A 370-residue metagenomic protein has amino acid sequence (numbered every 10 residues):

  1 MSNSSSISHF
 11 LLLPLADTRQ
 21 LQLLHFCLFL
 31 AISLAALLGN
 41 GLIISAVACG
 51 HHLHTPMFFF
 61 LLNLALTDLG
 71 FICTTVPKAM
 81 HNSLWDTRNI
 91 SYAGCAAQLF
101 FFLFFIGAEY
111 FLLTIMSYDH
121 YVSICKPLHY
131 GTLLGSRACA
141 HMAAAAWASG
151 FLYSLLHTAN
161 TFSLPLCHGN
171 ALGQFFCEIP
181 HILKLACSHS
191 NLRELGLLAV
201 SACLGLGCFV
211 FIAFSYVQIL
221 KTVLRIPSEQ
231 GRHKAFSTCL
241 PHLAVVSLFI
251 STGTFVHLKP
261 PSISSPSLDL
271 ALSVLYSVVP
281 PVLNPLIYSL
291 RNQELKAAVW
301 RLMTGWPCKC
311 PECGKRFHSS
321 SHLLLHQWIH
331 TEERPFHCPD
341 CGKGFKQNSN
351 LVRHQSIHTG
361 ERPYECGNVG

Functional and structural regions predicted by a protein language model:
M1-G305: Transmembrane helical core of 7TM receptor-like proteins
W306-G370: Recognition helix and canonical inter-finger linker of tandem C2H2 zinc-finger DNA-binding arrays in eukaryotic
